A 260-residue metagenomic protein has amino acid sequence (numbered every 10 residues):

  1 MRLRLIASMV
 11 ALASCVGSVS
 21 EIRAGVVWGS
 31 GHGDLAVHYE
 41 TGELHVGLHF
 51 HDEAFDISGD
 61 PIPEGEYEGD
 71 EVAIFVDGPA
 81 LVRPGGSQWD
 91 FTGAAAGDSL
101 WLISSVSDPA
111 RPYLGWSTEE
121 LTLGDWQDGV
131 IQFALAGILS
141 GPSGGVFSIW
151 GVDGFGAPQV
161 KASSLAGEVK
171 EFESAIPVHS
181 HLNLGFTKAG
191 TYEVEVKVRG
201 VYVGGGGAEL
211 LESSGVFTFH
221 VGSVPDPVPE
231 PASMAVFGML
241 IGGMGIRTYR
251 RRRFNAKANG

Functional and structural regions predicted by a protein language model:
S8-G17: Bacterial N-terminal signal peptides
S18-A24: Sec/Tat signal peptide C-region and signal peptidase I cleavage site
G25-V178, G222-P225: Phosphate/adenylate-binding glycine loop and adjacent helical scaffold
S180, K188-Y192: Short tyrosine-centred short linear motifs in exposed loops/low-complexity segments
G204-S214: Beta-sandwich strand segments
P229-T248: A short, hydrophobic C-terminal helix/tail in secreted or cell-surface proteins
G245-G260: C-terminal membrane-anchoring or membrane-association module
